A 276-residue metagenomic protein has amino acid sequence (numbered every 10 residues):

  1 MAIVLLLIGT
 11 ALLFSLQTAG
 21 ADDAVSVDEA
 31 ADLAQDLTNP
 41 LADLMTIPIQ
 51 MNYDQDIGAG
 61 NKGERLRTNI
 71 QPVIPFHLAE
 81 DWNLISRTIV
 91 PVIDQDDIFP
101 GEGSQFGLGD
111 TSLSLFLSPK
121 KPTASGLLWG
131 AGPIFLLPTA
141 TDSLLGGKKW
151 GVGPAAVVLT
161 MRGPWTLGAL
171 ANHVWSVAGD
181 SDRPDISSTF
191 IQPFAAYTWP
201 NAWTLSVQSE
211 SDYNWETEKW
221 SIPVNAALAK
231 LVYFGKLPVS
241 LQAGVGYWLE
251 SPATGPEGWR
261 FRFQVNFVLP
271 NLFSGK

Functional and structural regions predicted by a protein language model:
A2-S15: Bacterial N-terminal signal peptides
S15, A19-A21: Boundary at the C-terminal end of the N-terminal hydrophobic targeting segment
A21-K276: Transmembrane beta-barrel domains of Gram-negative outer membranes and organellar outer membranes
